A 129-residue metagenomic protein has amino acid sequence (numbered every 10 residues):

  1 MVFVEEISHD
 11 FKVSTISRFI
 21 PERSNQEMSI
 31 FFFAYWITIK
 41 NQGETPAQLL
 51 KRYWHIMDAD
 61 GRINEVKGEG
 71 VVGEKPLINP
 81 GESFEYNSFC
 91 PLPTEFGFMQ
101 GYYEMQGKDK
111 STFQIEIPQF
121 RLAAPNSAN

Functional and structural regions predicted by a protein language model:
M1, F19-R23, K51, E69-E74 (+1 more regions): Short structured motifs
M1-I30: Low-complexity, acidic Ser/Thr/Pro/Gly-rich terminal tails and inter-domain linkers that flank the onset of structured
F3-E6, P91-N129: Terminal connector regions
D10, G61, K108-K110: Glycine-centered tight beta-turn/hairpin loop motif at sheet-sheet or coil-to-beta transitions
F31-Y35, Q100: Short, solvent-exposed loop/turn segments enriched in Ser/Thr/Gly
I39-G43: Asparagine-centered strand-capping/turn motif at beta-strand->loop junctions
T45-N64: Short acidic, flexible loop segments centered on an aromatic residue
N64-F96: Intrinsically disordered, low-complexity Pro/Gly/Ser/Thr-rich segments with frequent PxxP/GP/PP motifs and embedded
